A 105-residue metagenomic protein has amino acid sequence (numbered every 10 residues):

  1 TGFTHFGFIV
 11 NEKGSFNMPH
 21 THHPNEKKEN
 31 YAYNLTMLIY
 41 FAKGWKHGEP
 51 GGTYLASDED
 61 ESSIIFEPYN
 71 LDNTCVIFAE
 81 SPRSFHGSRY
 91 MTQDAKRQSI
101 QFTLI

Functional and structural regions predicted by a protein language model:
T1-I105: Catalytic core of non-heme Fe(II) oxygenases with the double-stranded beta-helix
